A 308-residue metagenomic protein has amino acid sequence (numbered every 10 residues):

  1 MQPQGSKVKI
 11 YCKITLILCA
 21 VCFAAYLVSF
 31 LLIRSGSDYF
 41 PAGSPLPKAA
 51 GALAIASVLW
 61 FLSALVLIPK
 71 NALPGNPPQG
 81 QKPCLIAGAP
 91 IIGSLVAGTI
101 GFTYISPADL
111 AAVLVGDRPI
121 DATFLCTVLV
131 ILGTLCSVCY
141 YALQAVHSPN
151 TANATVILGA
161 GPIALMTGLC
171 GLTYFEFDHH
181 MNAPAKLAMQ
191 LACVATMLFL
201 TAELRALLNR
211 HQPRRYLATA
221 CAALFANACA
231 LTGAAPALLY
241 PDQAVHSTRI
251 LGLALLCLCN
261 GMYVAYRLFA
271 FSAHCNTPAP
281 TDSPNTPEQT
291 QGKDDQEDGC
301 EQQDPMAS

Functional and structural regions predicted by a protein language model:
M1-Y11, I68-P78, N276-G292, G299-S308: N-terminal juxtamembrane cytosolic/stromal segments of multi-pass membrane proteins
Q2-L18, P45-K48, P78-A89, H211-A218: Alpha-helical transmembrane segments and their helix-start/interface "positive-inside/aromatic belt" motifs in integral
K13-L31, L59-L62, K186-D298: C-terminal transmembrane-bundle signature of multipass membrane proteins, characterized by strong activation on
L18-A25, I86-T103, C126-Y140, T155-L172 (+2 more regions): Alpha-helical transmembrane segments of multi-pass integral membrane proteins
V28-D38, F102-V113, C170-M181, T232-D242: Juxtamembrane "helix-exit" motif on the non-cytosolic side of transmembrane helices
G43-L59, A87-P90, G98-T99, R118-L135 (+2 more regions): Alpha-helical transmembrane segments of polytopic membrane proteins
S57-G75, L135-A145, T196-R205: Canonical alpha-helical transmembrane segments
A72-K82, L143-T155, R205-R215: Membrane-interface helix-boundary motifs at transmembrane edges
